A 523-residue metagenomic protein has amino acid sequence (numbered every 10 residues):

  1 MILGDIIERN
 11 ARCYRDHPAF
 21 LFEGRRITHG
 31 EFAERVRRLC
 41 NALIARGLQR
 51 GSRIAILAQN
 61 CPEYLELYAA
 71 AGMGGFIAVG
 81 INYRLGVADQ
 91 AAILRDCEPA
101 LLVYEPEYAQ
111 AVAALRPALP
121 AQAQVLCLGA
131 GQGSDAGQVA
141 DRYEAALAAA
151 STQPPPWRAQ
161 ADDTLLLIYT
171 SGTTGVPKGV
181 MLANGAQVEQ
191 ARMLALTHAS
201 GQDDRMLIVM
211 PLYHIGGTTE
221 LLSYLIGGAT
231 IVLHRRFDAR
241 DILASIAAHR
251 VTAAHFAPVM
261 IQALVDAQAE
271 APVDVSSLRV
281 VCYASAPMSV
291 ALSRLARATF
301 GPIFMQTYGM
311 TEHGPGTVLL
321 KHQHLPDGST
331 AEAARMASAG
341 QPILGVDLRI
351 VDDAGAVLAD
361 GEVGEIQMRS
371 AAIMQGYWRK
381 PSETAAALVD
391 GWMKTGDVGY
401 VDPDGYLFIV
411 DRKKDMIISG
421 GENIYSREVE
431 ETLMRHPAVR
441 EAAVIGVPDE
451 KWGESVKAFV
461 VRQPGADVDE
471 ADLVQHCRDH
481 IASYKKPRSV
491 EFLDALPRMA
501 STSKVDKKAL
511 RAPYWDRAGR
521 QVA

Functional and structural regions predicted by a protein language model:
E8, D16-C61, L65-A69, G86-A91 (+2 more regions): Conserved AMP-binding/adenylate-forming core of the ANL superfamily
G24, Q110-A161, Y514, A518 (+1 more regions): ANL superfamily adenylate-forming
T28-G30, L165-E189: Conserved AMP-binding A3 loop
L85, A92, L102-P106, A254 (+4 more regions): AMP-binding/adenylate-forming catalytic core of the ANL superfamily
L128, A482-T502: AMP-binding/adenylate-forming catalytic domain of the ANL superfamily
A148-Y169, V176, A199-R205, L344-V346: Conserved pre-ATP/AMP-binding loop-to-beta segment of ANL
V188-R205, Y213-A253, A267-Q268: Conserved AMP-binding/adenylation subdomain of ANL enzymes
I226, V251-F256, V265-A334, D347 (+1 more regions): Gly/Ser/Thr-rich phosphate-binding loop
